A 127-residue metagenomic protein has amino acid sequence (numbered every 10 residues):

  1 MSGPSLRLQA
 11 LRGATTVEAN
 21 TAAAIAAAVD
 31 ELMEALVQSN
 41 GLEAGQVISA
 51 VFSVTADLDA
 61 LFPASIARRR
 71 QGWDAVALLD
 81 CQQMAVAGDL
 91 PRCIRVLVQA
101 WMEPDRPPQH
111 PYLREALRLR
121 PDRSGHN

Functional and structural regions predicted by a protein language model:
M1-N127: Terminal domain-initiation and capping elements
